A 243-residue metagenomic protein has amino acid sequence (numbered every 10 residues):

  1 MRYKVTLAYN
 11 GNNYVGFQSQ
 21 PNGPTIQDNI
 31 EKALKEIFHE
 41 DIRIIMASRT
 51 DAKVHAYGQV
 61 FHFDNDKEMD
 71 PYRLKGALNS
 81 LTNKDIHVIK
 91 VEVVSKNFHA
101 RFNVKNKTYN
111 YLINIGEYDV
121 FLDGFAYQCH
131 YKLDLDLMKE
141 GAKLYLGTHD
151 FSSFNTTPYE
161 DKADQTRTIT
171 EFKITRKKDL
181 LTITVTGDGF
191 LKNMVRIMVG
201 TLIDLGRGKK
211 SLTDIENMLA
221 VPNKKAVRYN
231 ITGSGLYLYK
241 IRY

Functional and structural regions predicted by a protein language model:
M1-Y243: Structured-RNA-binding interfaces characteristic of tRNA pseudouridine synthases
